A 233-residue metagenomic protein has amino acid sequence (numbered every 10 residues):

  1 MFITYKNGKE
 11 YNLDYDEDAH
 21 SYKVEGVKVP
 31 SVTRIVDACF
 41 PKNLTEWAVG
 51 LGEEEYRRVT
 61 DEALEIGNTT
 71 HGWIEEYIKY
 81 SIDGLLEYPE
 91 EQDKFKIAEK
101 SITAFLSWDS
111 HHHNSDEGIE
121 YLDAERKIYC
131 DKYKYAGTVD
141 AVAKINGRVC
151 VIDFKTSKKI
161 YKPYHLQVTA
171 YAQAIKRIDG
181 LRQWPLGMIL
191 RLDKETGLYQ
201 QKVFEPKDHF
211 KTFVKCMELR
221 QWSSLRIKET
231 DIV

Functional and structural regions predicted by a protein language model:
M1-A136: Metal-dependent nuclease catalytic cores that hydrolyze phosphodiester bonds in DNA/RNA, characterized by
R126-I232: Nucleic-acid nuclease catalytic cores
